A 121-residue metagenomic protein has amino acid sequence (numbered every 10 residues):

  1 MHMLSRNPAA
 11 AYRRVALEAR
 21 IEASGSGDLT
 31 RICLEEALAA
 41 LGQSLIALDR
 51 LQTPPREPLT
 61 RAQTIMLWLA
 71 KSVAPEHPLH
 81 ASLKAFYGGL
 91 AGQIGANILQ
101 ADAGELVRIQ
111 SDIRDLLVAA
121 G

Functional and structural regions predicted by a protein language model:
M1-L41, L48-P58, M66-L67, K71-E76 (+1 more regions): N-terminal intrinsically disordered, cationic/polar leader segments that include organellar targeting peptides
